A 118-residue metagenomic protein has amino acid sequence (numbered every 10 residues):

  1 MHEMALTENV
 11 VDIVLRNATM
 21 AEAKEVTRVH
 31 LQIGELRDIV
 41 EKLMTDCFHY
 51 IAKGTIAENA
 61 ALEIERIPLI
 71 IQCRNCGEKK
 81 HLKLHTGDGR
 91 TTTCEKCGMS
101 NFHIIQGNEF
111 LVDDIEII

Functional and structural regions predicted by a protein language model:
M1-E65: Long, charged N-terminal interaction/targeting segments
H30-Q32, T93, L111: Conserved beta-strand segments that form the floor/walls of ligand-binding pockets within enzyme and binding domains
A61-L69, K83-D88: Short, flexible, mixed-charge glycine/proline-rich loop motifs that serve as phosphate/nucleic-acid-contacting
I71, G89-T92, F110: Cys/His-enriched microdomains
C73-C76, C94-C97: Short cysteine-rich clusters marking metal-coordination/redox-active sites
H81-L82, F102-H103: Short functional micro-motifs and their immediate structural scaffolds
D114-I118: Short hydrophobic/aromatic patches at helix-to-coil boundaries
